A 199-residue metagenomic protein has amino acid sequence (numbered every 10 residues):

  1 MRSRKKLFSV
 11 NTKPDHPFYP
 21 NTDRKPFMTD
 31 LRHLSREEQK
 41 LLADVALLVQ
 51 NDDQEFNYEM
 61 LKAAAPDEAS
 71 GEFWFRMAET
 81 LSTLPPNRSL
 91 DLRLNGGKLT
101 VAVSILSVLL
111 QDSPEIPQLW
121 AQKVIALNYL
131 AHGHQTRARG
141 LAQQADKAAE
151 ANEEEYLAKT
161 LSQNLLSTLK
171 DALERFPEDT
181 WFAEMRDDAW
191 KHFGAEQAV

Functional and structural regions predicted by a protein language model:
M1, H16-F18, M28, L92-G97 (+4 more regions): Extended non-catalytic scaffold regions that mediate assembly and binding in large macromolecular machines
R4, F8, T12, F18-D52: N-terminal leader/linker segments that initiate helical-solenoid repeat arrays
Y19-D23, A46-E59, D91-I105, A158-N164: Helix-turn-helix repeat elements of alpha-solenoid scaffolds
R32-A46, D67-L90, P114-A149, T180-H192: Amphipathic alpha-helical repeat scaffolds of TPR domains
A63-A64, V108-L109, A145, A172: Canonical positions in the second alpha-helix
L99, I105-L106, A126-N128, H134 (+5 more regions): Generic L/I/V-rich hydrophobic alpha-helical segments across diverse proteins
Y156, D171-V199: Terminal, low-structured helical/coil segments at or just beyond the last alpha-helical repeat
